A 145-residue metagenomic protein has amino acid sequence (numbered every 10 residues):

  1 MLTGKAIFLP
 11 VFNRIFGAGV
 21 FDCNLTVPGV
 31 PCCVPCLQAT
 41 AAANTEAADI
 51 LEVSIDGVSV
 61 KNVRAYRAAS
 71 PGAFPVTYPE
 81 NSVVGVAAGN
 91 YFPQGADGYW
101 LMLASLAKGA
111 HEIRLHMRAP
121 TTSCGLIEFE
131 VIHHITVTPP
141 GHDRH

Functional and structural regions predicted by a protein language model:
M1-N81: Extracellular-facing segments of soluble proteins and assemblies that are Gly/Ser/Thr-biased and enriched in aromatics
E46-G141: Extended, well-structured beta-strand/loop surface patches that form recognition or cofactor-anchoring regions within
R144-H145: Boundary/junction segments of secreted and surface-exposed precursor proteins
